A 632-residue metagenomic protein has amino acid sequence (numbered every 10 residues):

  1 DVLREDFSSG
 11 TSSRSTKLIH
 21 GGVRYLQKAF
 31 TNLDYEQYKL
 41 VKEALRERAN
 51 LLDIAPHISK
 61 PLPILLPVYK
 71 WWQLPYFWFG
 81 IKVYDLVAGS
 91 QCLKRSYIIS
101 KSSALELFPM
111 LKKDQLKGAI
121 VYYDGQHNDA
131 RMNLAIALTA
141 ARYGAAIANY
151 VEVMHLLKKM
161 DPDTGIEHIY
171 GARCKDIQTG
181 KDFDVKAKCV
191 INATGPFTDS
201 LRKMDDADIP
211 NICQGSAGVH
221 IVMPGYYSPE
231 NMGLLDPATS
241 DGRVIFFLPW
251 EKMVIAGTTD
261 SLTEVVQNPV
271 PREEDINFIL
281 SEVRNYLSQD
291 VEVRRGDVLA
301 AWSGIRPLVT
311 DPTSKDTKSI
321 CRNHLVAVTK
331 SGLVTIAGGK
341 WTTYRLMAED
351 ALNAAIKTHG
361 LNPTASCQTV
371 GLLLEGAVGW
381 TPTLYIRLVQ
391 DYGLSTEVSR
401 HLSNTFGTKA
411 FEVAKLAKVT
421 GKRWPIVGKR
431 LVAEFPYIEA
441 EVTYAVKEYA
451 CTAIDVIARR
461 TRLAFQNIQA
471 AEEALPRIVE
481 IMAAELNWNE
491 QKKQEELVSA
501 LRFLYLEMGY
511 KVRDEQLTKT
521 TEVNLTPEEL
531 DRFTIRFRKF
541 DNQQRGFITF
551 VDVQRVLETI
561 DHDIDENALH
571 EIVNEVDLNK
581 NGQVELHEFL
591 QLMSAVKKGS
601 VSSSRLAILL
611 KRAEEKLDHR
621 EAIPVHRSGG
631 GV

Functional and structural regions predicted by a protein language model:
D1-S15: Glycine-rich FAD pyrophosphate-binding loop
E5, I58-P61, L65, Y69-K82 (+17 more regions): C-terminal accessory subdomains/tails of enzymes that are appended
S13-R46: N-terminal glycine-rich dinucleotide-binding loop that anchors FAD/FMN and/or NAD(P) in oxidoreductases
V121-Y122, G171-D176: Short beta-strand segments that buttress and anchor functional surface loops
N128, N133, A137-G144, N149-M154: A conserved hydrophobic secondary-structure block that centers on an alpha-helix together with its immediately flanking
N149-Y170: A conserved short coil-to-beta-strand element within the FAD-binding core of flavoproteins
V153-L156, F246-F247, V326: A structural signal for short hydrophobic beta-strand segments in well-ordered beta-sheet cores
Q178-C189: Core beta-strand elements of the Rossmann-like FAD/NAD(P) dinucleotide-binding domain in flavoenzyme oxidoreductases
